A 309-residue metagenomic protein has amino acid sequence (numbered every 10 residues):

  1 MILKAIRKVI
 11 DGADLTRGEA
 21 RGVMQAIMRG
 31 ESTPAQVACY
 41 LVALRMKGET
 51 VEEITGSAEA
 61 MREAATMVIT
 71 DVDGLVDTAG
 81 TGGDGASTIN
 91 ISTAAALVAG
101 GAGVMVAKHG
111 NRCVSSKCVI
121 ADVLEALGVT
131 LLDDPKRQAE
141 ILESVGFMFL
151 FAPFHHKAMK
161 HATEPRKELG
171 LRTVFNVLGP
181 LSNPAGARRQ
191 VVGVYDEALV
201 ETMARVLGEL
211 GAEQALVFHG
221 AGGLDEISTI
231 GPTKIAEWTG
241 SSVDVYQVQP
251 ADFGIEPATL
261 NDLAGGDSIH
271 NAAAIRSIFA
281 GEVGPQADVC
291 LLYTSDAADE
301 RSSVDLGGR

Functional and structural regions predicted by a protein language model:
M1-T88, V106, P257-N261, I275-V283: Acidic, glycine/proline-rich low-complexity segments that act as flexible tails and inter-domain linkers
K4, K8, D14-L15, E63-T66 (+4 more regions): Glycine-rich anion-binding loops and their surrounding alpha/beta cores
Q36, I91-A95, V119-I120, L199 (+2 more regions): Catalytic-loop motifs flanking and including active-site residues across diverse enzymes
Y40, G83, L124, G179 (+1 more regions): Residue-level signature of catalytic and energy-coupling elements of molecular machines, predominantly ATP/GTP-dependent
L41, I89-V145: A glycine-rich phosphate/pyrophosphate-binding beta-strand-loop-alpha-helix module
G80-G85, G110-S116, H155, A221-G222: Acidic, glycine-rich active-site loops and adjacent beta-strand->loop/helix elements that engage anionic groups
Y293-E300: Conserved small/polar residues in nucleotide/adenosyl-binding loops
D305-R309: Hydrophobic alpha-helical segments, chiefly the membrane-spanning helices and signal/signal-anchor peptides
